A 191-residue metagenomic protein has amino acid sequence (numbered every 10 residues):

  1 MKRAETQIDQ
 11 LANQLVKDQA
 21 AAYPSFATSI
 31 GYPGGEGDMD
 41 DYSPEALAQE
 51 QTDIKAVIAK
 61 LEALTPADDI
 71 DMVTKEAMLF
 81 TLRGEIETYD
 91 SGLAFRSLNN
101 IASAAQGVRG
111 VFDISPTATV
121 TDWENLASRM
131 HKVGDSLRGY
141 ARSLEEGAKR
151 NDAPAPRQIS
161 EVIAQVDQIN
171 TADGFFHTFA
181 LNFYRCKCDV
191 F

Functional and structural regions predicted by a protein language model:
M1-F191: N-terminal maturation segment of proteins
